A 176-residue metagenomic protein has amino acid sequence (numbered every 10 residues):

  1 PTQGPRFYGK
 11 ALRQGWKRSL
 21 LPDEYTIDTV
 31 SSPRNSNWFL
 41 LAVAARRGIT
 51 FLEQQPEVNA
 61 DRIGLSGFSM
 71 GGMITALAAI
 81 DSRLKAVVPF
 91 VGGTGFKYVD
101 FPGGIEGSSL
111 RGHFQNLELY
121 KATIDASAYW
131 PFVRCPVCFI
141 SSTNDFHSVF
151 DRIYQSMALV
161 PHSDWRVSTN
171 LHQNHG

Functional and structural regions predicted by a protein language model:
P1-V43, T94-E106: Cap/lid segment of the alpha/beta-hydrolase catalytic domain
E24-F68, R83: Gly/Ser-rich "nucleophile elbow"/oxyanion-hole loop immediately N-terminal to the catalytic nucleophile in hydrolases
L65-G67, F90, I140: Short beta-strand immediately N-terminal to the catalytic nucleophile in serine-hydrolase-like folds
G72-E118, R166-H172: Hydrolase active-site cap/lid region
Q115-Y129: Active-site nucleophile elbow and catalytic-triad environment of alpha/beta-hydrolase enzymes
V133, F139-S141: Short beta-strand/loop motif that positions the catalytic acidic residue of the alpha/beta-hydrolase fold
F146-R152: Conserved alpha/beta-hydrolase "acid-adjacent" motif
Q155-G176: C-terminal catalytic histidine-bearing segment of alpha/beta-hydrolase fold enzymes
